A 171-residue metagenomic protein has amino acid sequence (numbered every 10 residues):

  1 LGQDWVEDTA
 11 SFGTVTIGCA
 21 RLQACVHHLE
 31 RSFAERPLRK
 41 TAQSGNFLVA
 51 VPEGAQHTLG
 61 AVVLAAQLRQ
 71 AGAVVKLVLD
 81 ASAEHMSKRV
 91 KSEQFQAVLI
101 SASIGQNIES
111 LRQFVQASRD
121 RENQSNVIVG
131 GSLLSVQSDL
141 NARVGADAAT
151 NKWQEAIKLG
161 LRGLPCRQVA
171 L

Functional and structural regions predicted by a protein language model:
L1-E35: Long amphipathic alpha-helical segments
F33-P37, V49, Q56-H57: Long amphipathic alpha-helical segments with strong coiled-coil/leucine-zipper propensity
K40-Q43, R121: Short, flexible hinge/linker loops that cap or flank conserved catalytic cores
N46-F47, V98: Conserved hydrophobic helix-helix packing surfaces used for dimerization/oligomerization
P52-R69: Short, charged N-terminal beta->alpha structural module
Q67, K76-V78, S82-L140: Cofactor-cradling patches in redox/metallo enzymes
L133-S135, D139-L171: Peripheral docking tails and interdomain loops at the edges of cofactor- or intermediate-handling domains
